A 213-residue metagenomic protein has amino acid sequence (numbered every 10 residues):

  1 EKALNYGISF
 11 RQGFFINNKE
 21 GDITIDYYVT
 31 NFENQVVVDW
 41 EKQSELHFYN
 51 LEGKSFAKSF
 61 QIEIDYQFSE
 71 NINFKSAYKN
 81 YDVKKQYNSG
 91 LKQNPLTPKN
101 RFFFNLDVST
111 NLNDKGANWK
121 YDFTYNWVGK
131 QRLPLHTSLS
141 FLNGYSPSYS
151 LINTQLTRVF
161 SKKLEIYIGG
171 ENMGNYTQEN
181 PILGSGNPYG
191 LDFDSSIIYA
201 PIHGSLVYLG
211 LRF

Functional and structural regions predicted by a protein language model:
E1-F56: Membrane-embedded beta-barrel scaffold of Gram-negative outer-membrane proteins
K2, Q12-N17, N31, Y66-I72 (+5 more regions): Outer-membrane beta-barrel strand-turn architecture
K2-Y6, V29, K54-K58, L96-F102 (+2 more regions): Residues that define the transmembrane beta-barrel architecture of outer-membrane proteins
I8-Q12, I62-Y66, S76, F104-T110 (+3 more regions): Residues on the lipid-exposed face of transmembrane beta-strands in outer-membrane beta-barrel proteins
D22-E33, N50-L133: Gram-negative outer-membrane beta-barrel transporters
Q35-Q43, Y81-Q93, R132-S140, E179-S185: Outer-membrane beta-barrel translocator domains and adjoining extracellular loop/strand segments of Gram-negative
E45-N50, S59-Q61, Q86-P95, S138-N143 (+2 more regions): Extracellular loop and loop/strand-boundary signature of outer-membrane beta-barrel proteins
F74, W127-H136, T157-F213: C-terminal beta-signal and adjacent terminal beta-strands/loops of Gram-negative outer-membrane beta-barrel proteins
